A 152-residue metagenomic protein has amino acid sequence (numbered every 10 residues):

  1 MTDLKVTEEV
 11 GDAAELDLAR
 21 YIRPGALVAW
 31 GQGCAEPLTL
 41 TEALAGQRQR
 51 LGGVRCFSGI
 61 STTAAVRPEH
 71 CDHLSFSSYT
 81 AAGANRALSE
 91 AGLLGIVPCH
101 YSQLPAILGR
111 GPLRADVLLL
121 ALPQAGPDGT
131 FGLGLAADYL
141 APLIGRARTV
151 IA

Functional and structural regions predicted by a protein language model:
M1-A152: Conserved alpha/beta enzyme-core scaffold
